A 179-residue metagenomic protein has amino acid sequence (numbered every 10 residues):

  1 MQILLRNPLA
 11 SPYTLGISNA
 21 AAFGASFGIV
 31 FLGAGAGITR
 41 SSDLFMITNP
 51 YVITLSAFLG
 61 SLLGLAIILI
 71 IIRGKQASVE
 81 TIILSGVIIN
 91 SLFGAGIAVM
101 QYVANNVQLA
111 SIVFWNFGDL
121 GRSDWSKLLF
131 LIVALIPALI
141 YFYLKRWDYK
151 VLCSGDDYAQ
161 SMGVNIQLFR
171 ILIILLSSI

Functional and structural regions predicted by a protein language model:
M1-I179: Alpha-helical transmembrane segments in inner-membrane proteins
